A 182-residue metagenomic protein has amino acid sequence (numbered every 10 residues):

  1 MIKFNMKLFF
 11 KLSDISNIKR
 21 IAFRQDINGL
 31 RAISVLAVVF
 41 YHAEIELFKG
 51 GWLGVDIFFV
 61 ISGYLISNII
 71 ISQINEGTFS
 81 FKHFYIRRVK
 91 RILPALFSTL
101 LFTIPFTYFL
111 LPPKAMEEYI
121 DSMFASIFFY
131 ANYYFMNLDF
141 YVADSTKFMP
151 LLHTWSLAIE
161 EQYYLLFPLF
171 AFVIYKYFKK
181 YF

Functional and structural regions predicted by a protein language model:
I2-F182: Membrane-interface helix/loop caps of multi-pass membrane proteins
